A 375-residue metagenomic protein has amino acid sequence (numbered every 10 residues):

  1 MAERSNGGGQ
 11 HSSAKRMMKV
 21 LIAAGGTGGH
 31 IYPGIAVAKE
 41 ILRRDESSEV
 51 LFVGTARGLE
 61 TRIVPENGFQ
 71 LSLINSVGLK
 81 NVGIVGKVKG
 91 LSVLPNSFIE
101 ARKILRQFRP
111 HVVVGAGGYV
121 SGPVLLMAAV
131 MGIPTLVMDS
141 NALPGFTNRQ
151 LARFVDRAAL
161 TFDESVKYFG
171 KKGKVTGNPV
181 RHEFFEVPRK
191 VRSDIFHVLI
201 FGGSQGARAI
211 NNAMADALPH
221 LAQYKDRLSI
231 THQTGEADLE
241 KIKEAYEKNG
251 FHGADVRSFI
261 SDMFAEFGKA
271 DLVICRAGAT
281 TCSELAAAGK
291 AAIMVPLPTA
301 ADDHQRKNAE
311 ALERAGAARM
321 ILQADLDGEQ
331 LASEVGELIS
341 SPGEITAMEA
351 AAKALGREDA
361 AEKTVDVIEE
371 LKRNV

Functional and structural regions predicted by a protein language model:
E3, V20-G25, S47-F98, E236-D238 (+1 more regions): Conserved nucleotide-sugar phosphate-binding/catalytic loop shared by glycosyltransferases and other
E3-K19, F185-I200, A207, I339: Nucleotide-sugar donor-binding and catalytic loop/hinge architecture of NDP-sugar-dependent glycosyltransferases
G9, E49-L51, L59, Q70 (+1 more regions): Active-site-proximal region of nucleotide-activated glycan assembly enzymes, centered on histidine/acidic-rich loops
G58, I63, N67, R189-V273 (+3 more regions): Donor-nucleotide binding loops and adjacent catalytic segments primarily of GT-B fold Leloir glycosyltransferases
E100-V113, S121-L136, R149, R153: Glycosyltransferases and closely related glycan-assembly transferases that use nucleotide-activated donors
P110-V112, G268-S283, K290-A291: Acidic donor-binding loop of glycosyltransferase active sites
E344-E358: A short, well-ordered alpha-helix in the C-terminal region of glycosyltransferases
R357-V375: C-terminal alpha-helical cap of glycosyltransferases
